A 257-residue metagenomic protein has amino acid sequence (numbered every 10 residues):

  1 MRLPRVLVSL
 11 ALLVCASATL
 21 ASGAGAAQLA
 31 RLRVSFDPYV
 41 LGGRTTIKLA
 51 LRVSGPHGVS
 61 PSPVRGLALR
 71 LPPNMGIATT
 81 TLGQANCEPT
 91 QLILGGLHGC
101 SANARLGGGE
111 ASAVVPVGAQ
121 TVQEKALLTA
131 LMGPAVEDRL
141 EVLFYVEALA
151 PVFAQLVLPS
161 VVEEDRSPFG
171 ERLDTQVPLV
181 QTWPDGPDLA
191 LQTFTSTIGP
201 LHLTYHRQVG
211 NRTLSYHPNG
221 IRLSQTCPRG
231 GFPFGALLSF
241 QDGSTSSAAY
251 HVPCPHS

Functional and structural regions predicted by a protein language model:
M1-A11: Bacterial N-terminal signal peptides that target proteins for export
S9-T19: Bacterial N-terminal signal peptides
G23-S257: Ser/Thr/Pro/Gly-rich, low-complexity intrinsically disordered stalk/linker tracts of secreted and surface-exposed
